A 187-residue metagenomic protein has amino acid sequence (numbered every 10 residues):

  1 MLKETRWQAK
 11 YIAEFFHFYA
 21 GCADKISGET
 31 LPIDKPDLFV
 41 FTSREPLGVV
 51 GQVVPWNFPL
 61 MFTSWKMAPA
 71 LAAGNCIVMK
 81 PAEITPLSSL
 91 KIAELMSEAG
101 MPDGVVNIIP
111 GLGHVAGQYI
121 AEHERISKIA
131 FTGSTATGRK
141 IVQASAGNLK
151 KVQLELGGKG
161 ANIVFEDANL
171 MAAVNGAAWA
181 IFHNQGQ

Functional and structural regions predicted by a protein language model:
M1-D37: N-terminal Rossmann-like NAD(P)+-binding subdomain of aldehyde/semialdehyde dehydrogenases
F16, G74, V106, I129 (+1 more regions): Residue-level signal for inorganic ion chemistry
F16, S89-I92, I120, I141: Hydrophobic packing residues within well-ordered alpha-helices of enzyme cores
E29-D103: Conserved small-residue-rich beta-alpha loop and adjacent elements that most often cradle the phosphate/pyrophosphate
F39-V40, N107-S127: A structured beta-alpha segment of the ubiquitous adenosine-cofactor-binding alpha/beta core
M67-A68, G117, G138: Generic hydrophobic/aromatic pocket-lining and core-packing "Φ" positions
M79, P110, Q153-L154: Hydrophobic residues in well-ordered beta-strands that form the structural core
A136-Q187: ALDH superfamily catalytic-core signature
